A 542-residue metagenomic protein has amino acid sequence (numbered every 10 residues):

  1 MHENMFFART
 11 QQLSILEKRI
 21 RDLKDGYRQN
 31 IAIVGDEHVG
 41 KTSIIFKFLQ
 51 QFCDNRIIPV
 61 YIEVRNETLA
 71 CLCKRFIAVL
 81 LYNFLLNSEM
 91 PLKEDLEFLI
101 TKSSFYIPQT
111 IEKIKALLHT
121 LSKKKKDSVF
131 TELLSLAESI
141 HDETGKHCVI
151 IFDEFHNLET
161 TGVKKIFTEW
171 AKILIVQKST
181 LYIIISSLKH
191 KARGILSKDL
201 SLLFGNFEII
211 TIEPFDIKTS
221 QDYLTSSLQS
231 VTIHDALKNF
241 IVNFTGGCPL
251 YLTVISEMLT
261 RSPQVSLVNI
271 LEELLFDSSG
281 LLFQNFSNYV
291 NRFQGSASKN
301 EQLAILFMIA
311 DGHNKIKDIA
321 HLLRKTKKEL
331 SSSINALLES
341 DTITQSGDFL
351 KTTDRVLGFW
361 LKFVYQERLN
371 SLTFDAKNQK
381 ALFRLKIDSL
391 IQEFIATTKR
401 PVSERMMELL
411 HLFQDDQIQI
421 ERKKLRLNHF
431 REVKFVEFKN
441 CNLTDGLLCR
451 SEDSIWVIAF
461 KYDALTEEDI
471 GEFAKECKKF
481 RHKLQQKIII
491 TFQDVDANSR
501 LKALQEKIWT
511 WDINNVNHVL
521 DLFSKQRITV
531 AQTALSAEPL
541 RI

Functional and structural regions predicted by a protein language model:
R28-V149, L158, T180: P-loop NTPase nucleotide-binding core
V34-G35, D142-I151, N157-G162, W170-D199: Sensor-1/coupling segment of RecA-like P-loop NTPase cores
L196-P214: A short helix-turn-beta junction within AAA+ P-loop NTPase domains corresponding to the substrate/partner-engaging
E208-L237, N243-F244, I255: Conserved small helical "lid"/interfacial subdomain of P-loop NTPases
T253-K327, F374-D375, Q379-L382: Winged-helix-like regulatory helical subdomains adjacent to P-loop NTPase cores
L323-S340: Short amphipathic alpha-helical interaction segments
L338-D348: A short, conserved structural fragment
T353, W360, Q366-I542: Mixed-charge (Asp/Glu-Lys/Arg
